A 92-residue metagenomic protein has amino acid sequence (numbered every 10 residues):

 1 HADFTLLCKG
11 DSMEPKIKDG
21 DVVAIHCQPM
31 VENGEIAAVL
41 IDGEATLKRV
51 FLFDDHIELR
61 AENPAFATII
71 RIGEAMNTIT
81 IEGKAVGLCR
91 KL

Functional and structural regions predicted by a protein language model:
H1-L92: Acidic/glycine-rich C-terminal interaction modules and beta/coil loop segments that lie outside canonical DNA-binding
